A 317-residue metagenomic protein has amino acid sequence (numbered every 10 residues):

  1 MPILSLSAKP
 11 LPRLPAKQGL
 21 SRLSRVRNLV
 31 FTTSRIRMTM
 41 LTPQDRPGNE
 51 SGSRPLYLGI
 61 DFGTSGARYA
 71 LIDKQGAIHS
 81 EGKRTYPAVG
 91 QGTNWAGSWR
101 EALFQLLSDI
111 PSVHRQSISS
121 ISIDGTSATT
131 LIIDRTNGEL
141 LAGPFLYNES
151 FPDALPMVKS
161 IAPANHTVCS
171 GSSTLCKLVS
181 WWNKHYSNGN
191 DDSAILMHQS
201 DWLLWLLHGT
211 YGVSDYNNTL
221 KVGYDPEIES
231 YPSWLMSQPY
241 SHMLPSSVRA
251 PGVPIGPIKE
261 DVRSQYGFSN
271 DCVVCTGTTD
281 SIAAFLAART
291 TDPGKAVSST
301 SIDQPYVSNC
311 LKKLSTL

Functional and structural regions predicted by a protein language model:
P2-R13, K17, R22-A142, D192 (+1 more regions): N-terminal glycine/serine-rich phosphate-binding loop of ATP-dependent small-molecule kinases, especially carbohydrate
F62-T64, A164-S281: Gly/Ser/Thr-rich active-site cleft segment
I72, I133, V168-C169, N309: A generic structural motif
N94, A142-Y147, N165-C169: Short coil/turn segments at secondary-structure boundaries
L106, I110, W181, A288-R289: Hydrophobic helix-cap positions at the C-terminus of alpha-helices in RecA-like/P-loop ATPase nucleotide-binding cores
T130-M157, S193, M197-H198, L204-P232 (+2 more regions): Glycine-rich phosphate-binding loop of actin/hexokinase-like ATP-binding domains
I161: Conserved FAD-binding subdomain of flavin-dependent enzymes
